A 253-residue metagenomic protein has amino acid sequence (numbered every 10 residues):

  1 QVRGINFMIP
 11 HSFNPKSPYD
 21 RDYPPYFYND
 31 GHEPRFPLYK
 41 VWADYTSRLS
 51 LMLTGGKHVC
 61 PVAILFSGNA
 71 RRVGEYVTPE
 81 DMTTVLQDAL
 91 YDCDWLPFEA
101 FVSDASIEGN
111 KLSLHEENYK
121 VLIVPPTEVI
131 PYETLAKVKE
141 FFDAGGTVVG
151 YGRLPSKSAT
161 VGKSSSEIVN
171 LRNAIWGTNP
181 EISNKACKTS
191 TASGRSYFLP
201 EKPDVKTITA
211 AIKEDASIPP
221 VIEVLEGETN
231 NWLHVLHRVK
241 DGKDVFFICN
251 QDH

Functional and structural regions predicted by a protein language model:
Q1-H253: Carbohydrate-binding surfaces of carbohydrate-active enzymes
